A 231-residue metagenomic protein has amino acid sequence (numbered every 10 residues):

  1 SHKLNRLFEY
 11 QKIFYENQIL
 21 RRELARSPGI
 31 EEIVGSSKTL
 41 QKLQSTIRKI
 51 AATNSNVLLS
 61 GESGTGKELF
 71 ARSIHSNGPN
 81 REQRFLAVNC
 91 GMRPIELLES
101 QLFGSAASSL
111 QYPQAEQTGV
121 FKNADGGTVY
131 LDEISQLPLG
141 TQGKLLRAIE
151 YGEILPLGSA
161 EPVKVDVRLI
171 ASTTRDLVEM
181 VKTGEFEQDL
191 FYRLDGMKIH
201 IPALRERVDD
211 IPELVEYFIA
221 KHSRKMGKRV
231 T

Functional and structural regions predicted by a protein language model:
S1, R6, I95, E99 (+4 more regions): Conserved two-component signaling phosphotransfer/partner-docking surface
S1-R22: N-terminal accessory segments that target, anchor, or regulate ATP-driven/P-loop NTPase machines and associated
L4, I47, V215: Hydrophobic "lid"/C-terminal helical patch of Rossmann-like NAD(P)-dependent dehydrogenase/epimerase domains
Q18-K164, R168-D176, M180, L204 (+1 more regions): AAA+ ATPase active-site-proximal loops
R72, R193, M197: ABC-type ATPase nucleotide-binding domain
N89, K198-D210: Conserved AAA+ ATPase "SRH/arginine-finger" region at the nucleotide-binding site
I211-V215, I219: Conserved Sensor-2/SRH helix of P-loop NTPases
